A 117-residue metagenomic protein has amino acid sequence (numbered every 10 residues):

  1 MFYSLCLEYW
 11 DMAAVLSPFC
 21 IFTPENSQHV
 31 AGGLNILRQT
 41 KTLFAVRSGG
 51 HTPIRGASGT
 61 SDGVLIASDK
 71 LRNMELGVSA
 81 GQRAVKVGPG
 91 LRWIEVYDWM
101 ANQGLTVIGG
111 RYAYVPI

Functional and structural regions predicted by a protein language model:
M1-I117: N-terminal accessory segments
